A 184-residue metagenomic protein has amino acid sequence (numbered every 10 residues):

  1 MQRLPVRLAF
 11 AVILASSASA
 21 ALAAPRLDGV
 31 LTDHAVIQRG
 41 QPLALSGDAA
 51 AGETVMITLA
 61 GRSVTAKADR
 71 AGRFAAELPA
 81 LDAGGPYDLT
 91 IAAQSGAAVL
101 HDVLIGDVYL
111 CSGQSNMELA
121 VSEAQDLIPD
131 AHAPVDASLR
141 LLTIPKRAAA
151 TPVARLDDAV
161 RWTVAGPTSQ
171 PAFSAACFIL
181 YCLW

Functional and structural regions predicted by a protein language model:
M1-F10: Bacterial N-terminal signal peptides that target proteins for export
A21: Metal-dependent phosphoesterase/phosphodiesterase active-site architecture
A24-L183: Cell-envelope and extracellular/periplasmic
